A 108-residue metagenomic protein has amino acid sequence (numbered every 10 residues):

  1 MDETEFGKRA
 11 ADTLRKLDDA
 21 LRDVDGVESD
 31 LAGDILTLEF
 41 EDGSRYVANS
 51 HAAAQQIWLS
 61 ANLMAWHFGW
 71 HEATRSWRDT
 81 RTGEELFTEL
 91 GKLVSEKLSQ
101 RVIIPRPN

Functional and structural regions predicted by a protein language model:
M1-N108: N-terminal intrinsically disordered, cationic/polar leader segments that include organellar targeting peptides
